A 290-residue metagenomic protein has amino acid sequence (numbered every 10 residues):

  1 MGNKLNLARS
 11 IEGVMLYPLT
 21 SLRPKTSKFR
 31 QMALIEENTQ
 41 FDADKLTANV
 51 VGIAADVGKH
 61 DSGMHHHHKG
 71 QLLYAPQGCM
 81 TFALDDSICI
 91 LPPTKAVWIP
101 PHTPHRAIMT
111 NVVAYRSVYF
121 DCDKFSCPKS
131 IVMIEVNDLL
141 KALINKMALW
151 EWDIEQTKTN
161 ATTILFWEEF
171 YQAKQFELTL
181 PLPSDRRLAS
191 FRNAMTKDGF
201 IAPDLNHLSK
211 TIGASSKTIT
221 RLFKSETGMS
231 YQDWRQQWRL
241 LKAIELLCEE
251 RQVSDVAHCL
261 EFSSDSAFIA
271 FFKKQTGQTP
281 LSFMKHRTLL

Functional and structural regions predicted by a protein language model:
G2-Q31, I35, Q40, A270-L290: …primarily DNA-binding HTH/wHTH and HhH modules…
L34-M133: N-terminal regulatory/effector-sensing and dimerization cores that precede helix-turn-helix DNA-binding domains
T94, I219, F223, A267-F268 (+1 more regions): Short hydrophobic/aromatic patch on the recognition helix
S126-N193: Amphipathic alpha-helical segments enriched in hydrophobic/aromatic residues interleaved with Lys/Arg
M147-E155, E169-E177, F191-D204, F223 (+4 more regions): Basic, amphipathic alpha-helical hairpins
R186-A194, R235, R239-K242: Pre-recognition alpha-helix immediately N-terminal to the DNA-recognition helix within helix-turn-helix or winged-helix
N206, S225-A270, K285-L290: Terminal helix-turn-helix DNA-binding modules in bacterial transcription factors
S215, S230, S263, Q278-L281: Short coil/turn motifs that cap or connect alpha-helices
